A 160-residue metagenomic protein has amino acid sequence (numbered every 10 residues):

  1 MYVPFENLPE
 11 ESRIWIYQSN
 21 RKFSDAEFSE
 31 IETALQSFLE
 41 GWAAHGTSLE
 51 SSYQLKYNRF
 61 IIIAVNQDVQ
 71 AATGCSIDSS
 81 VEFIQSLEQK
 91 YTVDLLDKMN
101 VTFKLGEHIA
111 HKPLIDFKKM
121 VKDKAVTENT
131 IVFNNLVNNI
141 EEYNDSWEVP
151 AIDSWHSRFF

Functional and structural regions predicted by a protein language model:
V3, E11-K56: Long, hydrophobic N-terminal alpha-helical segment
I14-Q18, F60-A64, T102: Ordered hydrophobic segments in well-structured contexts
K22, V69-A71, K104: Short histidine/acidic/glycine/proline-rich micro-motifs that form metal- and phosphate-coordinating active-site loops
S48-N66, Q70-A71: Short, intrinsically disordered low-complexity segments
E50-S51, K90-N100: Short, flexible active-site-proximal loops enriched in glycine and acidic residues
N66-L95: Helix-adjacent hinge/juxtasegments
L96-F160: Terminal interaction module
